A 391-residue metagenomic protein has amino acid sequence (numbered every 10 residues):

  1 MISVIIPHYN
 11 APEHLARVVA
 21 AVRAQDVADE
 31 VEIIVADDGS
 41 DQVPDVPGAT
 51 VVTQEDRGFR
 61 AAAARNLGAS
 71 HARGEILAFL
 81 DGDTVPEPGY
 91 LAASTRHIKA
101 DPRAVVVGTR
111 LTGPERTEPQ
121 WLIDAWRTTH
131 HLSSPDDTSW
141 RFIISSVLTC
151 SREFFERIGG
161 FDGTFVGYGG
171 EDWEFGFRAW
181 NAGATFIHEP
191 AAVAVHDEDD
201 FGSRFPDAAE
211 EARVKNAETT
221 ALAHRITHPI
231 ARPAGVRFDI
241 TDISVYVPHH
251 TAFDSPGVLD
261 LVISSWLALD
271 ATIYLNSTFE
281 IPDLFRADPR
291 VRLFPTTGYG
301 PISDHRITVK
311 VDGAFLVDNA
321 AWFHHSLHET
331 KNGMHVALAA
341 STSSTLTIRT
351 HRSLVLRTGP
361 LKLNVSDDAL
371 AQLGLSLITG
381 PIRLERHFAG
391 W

Functional and structural regions predicted by a protein language model:
I2-H14, V18, Q25, A36 (+3 more regions): A conserved hydrophobic helix/loop-capping motif in glycosyltransferases and polysaccharide synthases
A20-E30, S264-T272: Short, acidic, metal-binding catalytic loop of nucleotide-sugar glycosyltransferases
A28, I34-D45, T84, S277-P282: A conserved acidic beta->alpha catalytic loop
Q54-A72, F294-I302: Glycine-rich, basic loop-to-helix element that forms the pyrophosphate-binding segment of sugar-nucleotide handling
L77, T308: Short aromatic/hydrophobic "clamp" motif used to bind/position activated sugar donors
G89-Q120, A320-T350: Conserved donor NDP-sugar-binding/catalytic core segment of glycosyltransferases
H131-C150, V355-T358, L363: A recurrent flexible, glycine/aromatic-enriched loop bordering the glycosyltransferase active site that acts as
F186, D200-T251, S255-D260, A268-Y274 (+2 more regions): C-terminal, non-catalytic tails of nucleotide-sugar-dependent glycosyltransferases
